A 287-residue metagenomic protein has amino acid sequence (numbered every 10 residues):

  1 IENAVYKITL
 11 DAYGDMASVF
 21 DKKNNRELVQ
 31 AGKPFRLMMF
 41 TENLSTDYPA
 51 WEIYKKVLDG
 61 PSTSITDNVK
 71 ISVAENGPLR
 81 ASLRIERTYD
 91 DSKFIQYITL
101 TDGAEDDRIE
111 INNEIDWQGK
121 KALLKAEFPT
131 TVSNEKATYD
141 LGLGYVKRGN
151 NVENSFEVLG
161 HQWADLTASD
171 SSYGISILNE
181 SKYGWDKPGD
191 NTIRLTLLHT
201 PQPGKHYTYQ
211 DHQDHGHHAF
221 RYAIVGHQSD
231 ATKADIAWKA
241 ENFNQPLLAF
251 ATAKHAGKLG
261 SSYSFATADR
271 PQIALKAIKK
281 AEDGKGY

Functional and structural regions predicted by a protein language model:
I1-Y287: C-terminal (or distal) subdomains of carbohydrate-active enzymes
